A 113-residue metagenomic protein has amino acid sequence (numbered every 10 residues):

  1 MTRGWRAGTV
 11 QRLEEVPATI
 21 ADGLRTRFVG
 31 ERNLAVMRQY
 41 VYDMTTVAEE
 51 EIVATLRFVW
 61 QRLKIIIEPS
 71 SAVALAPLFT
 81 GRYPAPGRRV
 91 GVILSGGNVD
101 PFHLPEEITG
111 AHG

Functional and structural regions predicted by a protein language model:
M1-G113: PLP-dependent amino-acid enzyme catalytic core
